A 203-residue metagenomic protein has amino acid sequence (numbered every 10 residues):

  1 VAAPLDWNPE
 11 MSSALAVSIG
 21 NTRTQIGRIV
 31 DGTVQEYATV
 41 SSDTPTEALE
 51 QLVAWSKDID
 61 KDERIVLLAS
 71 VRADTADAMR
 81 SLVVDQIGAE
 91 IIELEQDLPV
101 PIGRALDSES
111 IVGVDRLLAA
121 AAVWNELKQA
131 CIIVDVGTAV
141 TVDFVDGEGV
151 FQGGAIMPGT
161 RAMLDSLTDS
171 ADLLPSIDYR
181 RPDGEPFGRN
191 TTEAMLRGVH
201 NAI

Functional and structural regions predicted by a protein language model:
V1-V100: N-terminal glycine/serine-rich phosphate-binding loop of ATP-dependent small-molecule kinases, especially carbohydrate
P4-N8, P101-C131: Conserved phosphate-binding catalytic cores of ATP/NTP-utilizing and phosphoryl-transfer enzymes
E10-V34, V123, Q129-F151, L167: Gly/Thr-rich phosphate-binding beta-strand-loop-beta motif of the actin/hexokinase/Hsp70
A38, G184-I203: Adenine-nucleotide phosphate-binding core of ATP-dependent small-molecule kinases
A89-P101, T138, S176-E185: Acidic-glycine-rich active-site phosphate/pyrophosphate-binding loop
I91-Q96, V112-V114, I132-D135: General beta-strand structural signal in soluble alpha/beta enzymes
S110-A121, P175-F187: A polyampholytic, Gly/Pro-enriched intrinsically disordered region
V150-L174: Gly/Ser/Thr-rich active-site loops/lids in small-molecule metabolic enzymes that frequently grip phosphoryl groups
